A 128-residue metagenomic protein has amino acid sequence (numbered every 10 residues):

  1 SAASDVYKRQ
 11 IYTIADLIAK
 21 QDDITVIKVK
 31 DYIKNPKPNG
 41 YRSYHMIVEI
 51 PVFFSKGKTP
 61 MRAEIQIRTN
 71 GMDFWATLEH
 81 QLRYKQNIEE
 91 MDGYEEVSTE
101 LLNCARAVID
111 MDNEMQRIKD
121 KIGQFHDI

Functional and structural regions predicted by a protein language model:
S1-Y7: Short, small-residue-biased leader/transition segments that mark boundaries at the very start of proteins
K8-R117: Long beta-strand-rich cores associated with HINT superfamily self-processing modules
D120, Q124-I128: Eukaryotic low-complexity, non-globular regulatory regions
